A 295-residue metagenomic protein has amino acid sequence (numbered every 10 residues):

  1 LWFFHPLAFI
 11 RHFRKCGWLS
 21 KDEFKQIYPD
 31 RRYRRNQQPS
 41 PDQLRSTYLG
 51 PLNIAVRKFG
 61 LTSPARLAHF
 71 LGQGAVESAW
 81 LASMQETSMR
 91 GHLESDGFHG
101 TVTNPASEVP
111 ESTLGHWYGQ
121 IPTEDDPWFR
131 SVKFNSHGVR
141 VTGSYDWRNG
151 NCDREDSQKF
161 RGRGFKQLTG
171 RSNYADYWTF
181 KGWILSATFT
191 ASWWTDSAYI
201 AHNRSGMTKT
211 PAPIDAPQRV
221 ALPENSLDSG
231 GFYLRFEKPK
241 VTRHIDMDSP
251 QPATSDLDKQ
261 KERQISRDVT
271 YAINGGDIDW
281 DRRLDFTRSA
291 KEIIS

Functional and structural regions predicted by a protein language model:
L1-C152, F180-A187, S192, S197-Q218 (+2 more regions): Cell-wall glycan-active module
S157, G162-Y177, G182-S186, T195: Amphipathic alpha-helical interface segments
Q158-R161, L227, S266: A generic structural signal for short, non-catalytic loop/turn and secondary-structure boundary residues
L168, G230, I273: A residue-level signal for conserved active-site and pocket-lining positions in enzyme catalytic cores
E224-F232: Internal mixed-charge
